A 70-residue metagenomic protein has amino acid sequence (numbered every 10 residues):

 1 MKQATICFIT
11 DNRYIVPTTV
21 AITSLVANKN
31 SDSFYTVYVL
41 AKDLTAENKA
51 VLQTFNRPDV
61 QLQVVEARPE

Functional and structural regions predicted by a protein language model:
M1-A27: N-proximal low-complexity "stem/linker" segments adjacent to membrane-targeting elements
A4, K29-Y38, L62: Short loop->beta transition adjacent to catalytic acidic/histidine clusters or analogous donor-positioning motifs
I9, Y38-L40: A cross-family glycoside hydrolase active-site/sugar-binding cleft signature
R13-V20, D32, D43-E47: Generic alpha-helix structural propensity
P17, V37-Y38, P69: Domain-level detector for secreted/extracellular nuclease and nuclease-toxin modules, and for the ENPP-like C-terminal
S24-L25, T36-V37, A50-V51: SAM cofactor-binding core of SAM-dependent methyltransferases, primarily the Rossmann-like beta-alpha-beta module
V26-N30, N56: N-terminal cationic-hydrophobic initiation segments that often serve targeting/anchoring roles
A41-E70: Active-site-proximal specificity loops/subdomain of glycosyltransferases
